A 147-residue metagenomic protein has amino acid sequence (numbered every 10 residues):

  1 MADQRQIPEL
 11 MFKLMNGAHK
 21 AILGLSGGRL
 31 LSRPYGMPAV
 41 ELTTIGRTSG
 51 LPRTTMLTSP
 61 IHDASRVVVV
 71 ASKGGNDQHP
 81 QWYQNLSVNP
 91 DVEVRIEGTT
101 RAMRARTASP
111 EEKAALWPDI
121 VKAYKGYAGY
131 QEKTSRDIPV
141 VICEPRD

Functional and structural regions predicted by a protein language model:
M1-I7, R33-T43, Q81-P90: Short N-terminal helix-initiation segments at or just after the protein's N-terminus
M1-S32: Extreme N-terminal tail/first-helix region
R33-G36, Q131-S135: Short coil/turn segments at secondary-structure boundaries
M37-S72: Short beta-strand segments
A39, D137-V140: Short hydrophobic/aromatic beta-strand or adjacent loop that forms the aromatic wall/cage of a ligand/substrate-binding
L42, V141-R146: Short beta-strand element of the conserved SAM-dependent methyltransferase core
S72-Y127, K133-D137, P145-D147: Short, structured beta-strand-loop surface elements
